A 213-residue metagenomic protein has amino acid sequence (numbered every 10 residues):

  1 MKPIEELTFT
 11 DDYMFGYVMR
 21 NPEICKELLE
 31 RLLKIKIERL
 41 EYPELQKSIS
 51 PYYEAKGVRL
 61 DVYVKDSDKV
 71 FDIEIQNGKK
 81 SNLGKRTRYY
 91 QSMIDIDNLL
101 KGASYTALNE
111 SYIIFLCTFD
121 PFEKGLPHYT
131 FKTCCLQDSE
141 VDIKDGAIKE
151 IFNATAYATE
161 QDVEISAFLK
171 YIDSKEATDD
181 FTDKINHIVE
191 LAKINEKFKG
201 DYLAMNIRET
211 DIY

Functional and structural regions predicted by a protein language model:
M1-I148, A158: Accessory alpha/beta interaction modules
K2-E5, F9, Y13, S67-Q76 (+1 more regions): Short, charged alpha-helical interaction segments and adjacent helix-coil junctions
V18, L32, T155, I172-K175 (+1 more regions): Generic structural signal for hydrophobic core residues of well-folded globular domains
Q137, K144-A158, D162, A167-S174: Upstream accessory/linker segments immediately N-terminal to the RecA-like ATPase cores of bacterial MutS and a subset
